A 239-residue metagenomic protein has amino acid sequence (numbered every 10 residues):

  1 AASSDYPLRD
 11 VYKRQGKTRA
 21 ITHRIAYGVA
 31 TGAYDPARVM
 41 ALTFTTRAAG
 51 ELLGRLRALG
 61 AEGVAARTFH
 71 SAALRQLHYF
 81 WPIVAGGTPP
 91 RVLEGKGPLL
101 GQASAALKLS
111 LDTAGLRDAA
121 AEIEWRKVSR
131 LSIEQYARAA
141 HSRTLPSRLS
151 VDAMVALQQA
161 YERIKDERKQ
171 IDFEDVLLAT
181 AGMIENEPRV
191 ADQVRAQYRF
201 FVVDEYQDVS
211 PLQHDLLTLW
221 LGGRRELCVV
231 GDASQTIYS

Functional and structural regions predicted by a protein language model:
A1-D10, A20, M40, A48-A49 (+2 more regions): Conserved helicase NTPase motor core
A1-P90, D192, G222-R224, Q235: P-loop NTPase Walker
R14, T45, T68, L100 (+3 more regions): Residue-level signature of catalytic and energy-coupling elements of molecular machines, predominantly ATP/GTP-dependent
A26, P98, D215: Active-site phosphate/pyrophosphate-handling residues
Y27-T31, A106, M183, E187: A generic secondary-structure signal
A33-Y34, A61, L109, L131 (+2 more regions): Helix N-cap/coil-helix junction residues
P82-Q170, E174, Y198: ATP-hydrolysis module of ASCE/P-loop NTPase motor domains, specifically the Walker B Asp-Glu catalytic pair
